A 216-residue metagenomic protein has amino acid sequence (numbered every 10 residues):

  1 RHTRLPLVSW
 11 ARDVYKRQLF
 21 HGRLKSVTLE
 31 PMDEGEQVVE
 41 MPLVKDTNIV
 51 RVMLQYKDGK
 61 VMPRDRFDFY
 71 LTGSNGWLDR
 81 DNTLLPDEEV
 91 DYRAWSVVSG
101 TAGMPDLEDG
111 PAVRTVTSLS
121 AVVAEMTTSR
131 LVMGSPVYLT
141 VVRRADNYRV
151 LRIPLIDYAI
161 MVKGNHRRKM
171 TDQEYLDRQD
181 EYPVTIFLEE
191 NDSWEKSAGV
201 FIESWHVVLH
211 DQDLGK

Functional and structural regions predicted by a protein language model:
R1, P63-N165, K216: Tryptophan-paired
H2-A11, Y15: Single conserved hydrophobic/aromatic residue that forms the stacking wall/gate of nucleotide- or nucleobase-binding
L24-E30, T127-T128: Beta-strand-rich interaction surfaces with strong enrichment in secreted/lumenal proteins
Q37-V39: Short strand-edge motifs at loop-to-beta-strand transitions and within beta-strands of extracellular beta-rich domains
L43-K57: A short, Gly/Thr-enriched small/hydrophobic beta-strand-prone motif that recurs across taxa
G59-V61: N-terminal onset of structured domains
V142-F201: C-terminal structured domain segments
W194-K216: Conserved aromatic anchor
